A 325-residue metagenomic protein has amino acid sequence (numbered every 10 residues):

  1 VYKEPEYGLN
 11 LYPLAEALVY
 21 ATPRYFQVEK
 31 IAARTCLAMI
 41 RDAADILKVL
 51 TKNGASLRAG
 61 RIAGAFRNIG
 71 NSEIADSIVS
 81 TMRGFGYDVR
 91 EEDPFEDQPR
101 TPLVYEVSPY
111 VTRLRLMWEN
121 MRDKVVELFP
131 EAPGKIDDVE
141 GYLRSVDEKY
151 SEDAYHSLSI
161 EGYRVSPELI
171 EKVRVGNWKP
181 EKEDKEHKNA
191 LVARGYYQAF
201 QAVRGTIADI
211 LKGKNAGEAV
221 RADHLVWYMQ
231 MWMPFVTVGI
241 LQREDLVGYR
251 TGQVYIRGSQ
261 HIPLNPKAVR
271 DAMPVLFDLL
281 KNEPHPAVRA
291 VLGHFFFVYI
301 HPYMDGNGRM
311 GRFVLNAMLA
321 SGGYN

Functional and structural regions predicted by a protein language model:
V1-N325: FIC/Doc superfamily catalytic core
